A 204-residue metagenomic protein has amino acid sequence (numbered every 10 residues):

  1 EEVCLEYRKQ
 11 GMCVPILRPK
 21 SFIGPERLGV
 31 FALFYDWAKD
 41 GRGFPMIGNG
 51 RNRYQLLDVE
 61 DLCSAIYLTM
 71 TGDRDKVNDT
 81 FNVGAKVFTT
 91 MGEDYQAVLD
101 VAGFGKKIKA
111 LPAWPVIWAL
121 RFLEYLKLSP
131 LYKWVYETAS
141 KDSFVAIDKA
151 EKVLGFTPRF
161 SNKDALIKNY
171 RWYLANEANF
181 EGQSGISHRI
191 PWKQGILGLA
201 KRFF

Functional and structural regions predicted by a protein language model:
E1-R18: Active-site Tyr-X1-5-Lys
S21: PG/GG-rich flexible active-site loop of Rossmann-like NAD(P)H-dependent oxidoreductases, especially the SDR superfamily
G24, I47-N52, D79-F88, L99-A102 (+4 more regions): Glycine-rich Rossmann NAD(P)(H)-binding loop
R27-L33, I47-M70, N78-N82: Substrate-positioning beta->alpha
Y35-I47, F104-G105, K127-S129, D148: A short C-terminal helix-loop "cap" of Rossmann-like NAD(P)-dependent dehydrogenase/epimerase domains
Y54-E60, K86-T89, V145, F160-S161: Residue-level signal for the nucleotide or nucleotide-sugar donor/cofactor binding architecture
G72-L131, I147, K163, I167-K168 (+2 more regions): Mid/C-terminal beta-alpha module of Rossmann-like enzyme folds, strongest in SDR-family dehydrogenases/epimerases
W134-I147: Active-site loop of classical SDR/Rossmann-like NAD(P)-dependent oxidoreductases, centered on the catalytic Tyr-X3-Lys
